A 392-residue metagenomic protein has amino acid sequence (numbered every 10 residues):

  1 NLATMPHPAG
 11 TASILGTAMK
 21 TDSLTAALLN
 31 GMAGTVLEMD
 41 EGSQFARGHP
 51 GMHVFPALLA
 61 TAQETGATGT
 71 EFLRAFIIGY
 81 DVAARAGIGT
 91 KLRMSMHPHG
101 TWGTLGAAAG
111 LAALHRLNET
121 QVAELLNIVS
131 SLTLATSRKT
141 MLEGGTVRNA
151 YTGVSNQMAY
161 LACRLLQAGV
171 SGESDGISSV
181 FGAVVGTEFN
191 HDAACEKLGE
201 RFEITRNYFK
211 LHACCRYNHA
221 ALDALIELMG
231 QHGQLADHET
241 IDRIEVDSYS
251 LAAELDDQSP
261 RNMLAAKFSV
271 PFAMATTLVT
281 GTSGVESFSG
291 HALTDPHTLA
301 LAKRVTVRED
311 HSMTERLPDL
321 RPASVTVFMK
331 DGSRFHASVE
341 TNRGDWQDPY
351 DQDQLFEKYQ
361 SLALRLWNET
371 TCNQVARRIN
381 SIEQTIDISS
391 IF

Functional and structural regions predicted by a protein language model:
N1-R47, T140, G144-Q157, R164-F392: Terminal-appendage/accessory-domain detector
G34, H53-F55, A60, V82 (+3 more regions): Short connector loops/turns at beta-strand edges and beta->alpha or beta->beta junctions
G34-A86: Hydrophobic alpha-helical hairpins/lids featuring a short glycine-rich hinge
Q44-G51, M96-T101, L211: Short helix-coil transition sites and intra-membrane helix breaks within transmembrane domains of multi-pass
P50-M52, G100-L105, D351-F356: Short acidic alpha-helix initiation/capping motifs at coil-to-helix transition points, especially at protein N-termini
M52-A60, W102, G106-G110, A220-D223 (+1 more regions): Short amphipathic alpha-helical face segments that pack within enzyme cores and frequently flank/anchor catalytic
Q63-Q157, L161, A168, E173-G176 (+1 more regions): Glycine-rich, mobile lid/loop segments that gate access to catalytic sites or pores
